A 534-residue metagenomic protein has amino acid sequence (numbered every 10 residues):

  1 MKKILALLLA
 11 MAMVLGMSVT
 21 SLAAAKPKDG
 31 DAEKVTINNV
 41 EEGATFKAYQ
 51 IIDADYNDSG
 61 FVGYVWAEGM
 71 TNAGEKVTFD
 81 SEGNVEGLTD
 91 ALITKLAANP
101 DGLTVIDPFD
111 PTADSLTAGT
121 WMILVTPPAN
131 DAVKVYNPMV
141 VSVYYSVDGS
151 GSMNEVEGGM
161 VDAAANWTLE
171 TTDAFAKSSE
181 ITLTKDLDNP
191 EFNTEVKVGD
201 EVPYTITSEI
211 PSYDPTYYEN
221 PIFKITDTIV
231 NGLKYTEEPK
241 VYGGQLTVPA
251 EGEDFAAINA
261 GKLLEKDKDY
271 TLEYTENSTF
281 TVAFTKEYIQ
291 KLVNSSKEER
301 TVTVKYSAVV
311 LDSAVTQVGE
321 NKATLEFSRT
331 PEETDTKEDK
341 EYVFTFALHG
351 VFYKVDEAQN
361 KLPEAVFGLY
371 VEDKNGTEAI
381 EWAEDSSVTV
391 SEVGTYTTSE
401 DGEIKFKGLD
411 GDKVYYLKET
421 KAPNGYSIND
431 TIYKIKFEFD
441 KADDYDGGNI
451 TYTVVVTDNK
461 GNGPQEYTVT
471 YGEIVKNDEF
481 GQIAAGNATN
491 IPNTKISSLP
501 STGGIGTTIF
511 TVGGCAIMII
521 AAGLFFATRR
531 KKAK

Functional and structural regions predicted by a protein language model:
K2-K534: Solvent-exposed loop/turn and edge beta-strand elements of beta-rich ligand-binding domains
